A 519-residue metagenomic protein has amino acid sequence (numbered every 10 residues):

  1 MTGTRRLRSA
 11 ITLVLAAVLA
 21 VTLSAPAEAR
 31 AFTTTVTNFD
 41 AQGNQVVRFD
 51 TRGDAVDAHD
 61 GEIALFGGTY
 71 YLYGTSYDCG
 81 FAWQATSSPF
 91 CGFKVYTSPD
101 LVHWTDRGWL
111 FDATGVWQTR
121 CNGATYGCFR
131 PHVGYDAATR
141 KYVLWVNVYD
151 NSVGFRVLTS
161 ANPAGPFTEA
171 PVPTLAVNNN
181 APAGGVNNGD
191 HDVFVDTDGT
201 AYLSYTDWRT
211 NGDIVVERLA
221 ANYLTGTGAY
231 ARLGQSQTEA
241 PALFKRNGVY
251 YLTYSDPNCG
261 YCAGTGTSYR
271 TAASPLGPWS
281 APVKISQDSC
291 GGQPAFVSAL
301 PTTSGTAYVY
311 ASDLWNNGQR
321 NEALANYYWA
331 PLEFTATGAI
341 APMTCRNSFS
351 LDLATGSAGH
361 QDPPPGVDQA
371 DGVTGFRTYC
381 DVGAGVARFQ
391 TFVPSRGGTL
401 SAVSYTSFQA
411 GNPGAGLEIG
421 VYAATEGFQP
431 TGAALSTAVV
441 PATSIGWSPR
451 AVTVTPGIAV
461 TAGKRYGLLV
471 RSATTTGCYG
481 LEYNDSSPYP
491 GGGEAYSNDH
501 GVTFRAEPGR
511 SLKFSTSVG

Functional and structural regions predicted by a protein language model:
T2-A31: Secretory targeting and sorting signals
R30-R377, A384-V386, G398, S517: Carbohydrate-active catalytic/glycan-binding domains of CAZyme proteins, especially the secreted or lumenal ectodomains
G92, L400-A402, G414-E418, C478 (+1 more regions): Exposed beta-strand and adjacent loop surfaces of beta-rich binding modules that mediate intermolecular recognition
A370-A387, A442-W447, R505-P508: Extracellular beta-rich ligand/substrate-recognition surface
V382-S395, P449-V454: Short beta-strands within extracellular/lumenal beta-sheet-rich domains
R388-S395, D485-G519: PGST-rich, cysteine-poor low-complexity/disordered linker and tail segments that act as flexible spacers
G398-G411, V470: A short beta-strand element within beta-rich, extracytoplasmic domains of secreted/secretory-pathway proteins
G411-D499: Aromatic- and Gly/Pro-enriched, solvent-exposed loop/edge beta-strand patches characteristic of beta-rich domains
